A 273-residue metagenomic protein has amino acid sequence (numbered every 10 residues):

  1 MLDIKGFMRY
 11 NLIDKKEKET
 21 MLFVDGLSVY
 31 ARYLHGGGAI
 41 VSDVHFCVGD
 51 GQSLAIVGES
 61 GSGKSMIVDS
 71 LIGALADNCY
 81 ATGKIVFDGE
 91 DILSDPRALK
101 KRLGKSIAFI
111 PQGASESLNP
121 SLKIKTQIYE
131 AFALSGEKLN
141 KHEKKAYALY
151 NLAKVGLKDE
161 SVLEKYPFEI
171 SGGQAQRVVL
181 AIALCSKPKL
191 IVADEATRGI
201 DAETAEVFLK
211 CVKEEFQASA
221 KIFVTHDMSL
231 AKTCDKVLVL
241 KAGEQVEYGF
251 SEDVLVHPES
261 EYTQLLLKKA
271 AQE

Functional and structural regions predicted by a protein language model:
N78, I92-A108, T126, L134 (+1 more regions): ABC ATPase NBD coupling module
Y80-D91: Conserved ABC transporter NBD signature motif
F109-I110, G156-K158, V256-E273: C-terminal boundary and immediately downstream tail of ABC-type ATPase nucleotide-binding domains
Y166-I170, Q174: Conserved ABC ATPase signature
C185-K189: A short, proline-enriched helix->beta-strand linker immediately N-terminal to the Walker B motif in ABC-type P-loop
G243-E244: Conserved ABC ATPase "signature" C-loop
Y248-F250: ABC ATPase "signature
